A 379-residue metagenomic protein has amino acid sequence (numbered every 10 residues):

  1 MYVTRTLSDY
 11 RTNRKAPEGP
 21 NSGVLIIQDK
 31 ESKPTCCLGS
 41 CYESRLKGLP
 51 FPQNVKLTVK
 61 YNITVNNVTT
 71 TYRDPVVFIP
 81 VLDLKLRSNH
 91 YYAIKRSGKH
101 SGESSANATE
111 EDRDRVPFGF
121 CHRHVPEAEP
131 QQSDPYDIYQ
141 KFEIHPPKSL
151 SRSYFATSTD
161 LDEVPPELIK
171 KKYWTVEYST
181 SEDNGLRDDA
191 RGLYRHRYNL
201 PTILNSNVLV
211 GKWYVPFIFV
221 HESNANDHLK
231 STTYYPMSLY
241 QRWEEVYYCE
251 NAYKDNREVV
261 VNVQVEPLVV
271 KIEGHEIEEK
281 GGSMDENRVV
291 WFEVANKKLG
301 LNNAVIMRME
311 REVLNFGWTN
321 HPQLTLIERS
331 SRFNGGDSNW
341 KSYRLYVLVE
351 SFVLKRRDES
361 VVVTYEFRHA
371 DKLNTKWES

Functional and structural regions predicted by a protein language model:
Y2-V220, M307-M309: Lectin-like carbohydrate-binding module/patch detector with strong preference for beta-trefoil
N199-S379: Membrane-permeabilization and membrane-interfacing ectodomains
